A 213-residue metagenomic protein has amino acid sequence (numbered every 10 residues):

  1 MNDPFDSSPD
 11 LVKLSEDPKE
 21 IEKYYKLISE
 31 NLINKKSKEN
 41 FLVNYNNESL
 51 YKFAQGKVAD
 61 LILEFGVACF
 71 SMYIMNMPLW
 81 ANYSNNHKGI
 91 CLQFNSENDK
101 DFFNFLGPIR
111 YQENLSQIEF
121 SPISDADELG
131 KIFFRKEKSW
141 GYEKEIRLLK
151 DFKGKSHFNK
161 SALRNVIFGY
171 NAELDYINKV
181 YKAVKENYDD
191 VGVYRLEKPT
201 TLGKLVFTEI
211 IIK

Functional and structural regions predicted by a protein language model:
M1-K213: Partner-binding and oligomerization surfaces adjacent to conserved cores of proteins that assemble macromolecular
